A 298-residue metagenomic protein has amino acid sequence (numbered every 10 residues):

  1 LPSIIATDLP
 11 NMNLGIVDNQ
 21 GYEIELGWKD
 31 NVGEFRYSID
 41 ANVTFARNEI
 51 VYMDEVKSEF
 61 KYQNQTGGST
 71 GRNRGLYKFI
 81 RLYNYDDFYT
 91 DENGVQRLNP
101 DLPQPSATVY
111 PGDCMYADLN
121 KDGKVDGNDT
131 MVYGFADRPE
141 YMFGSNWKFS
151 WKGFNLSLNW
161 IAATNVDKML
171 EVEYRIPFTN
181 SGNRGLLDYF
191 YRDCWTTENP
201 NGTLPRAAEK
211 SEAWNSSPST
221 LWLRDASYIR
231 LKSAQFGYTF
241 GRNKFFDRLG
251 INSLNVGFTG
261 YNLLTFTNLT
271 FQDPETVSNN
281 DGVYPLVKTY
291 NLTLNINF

Functional and structural regions predicted by a protein language model:
L1-D8, N120-N128, A207-T220, T270-E275: Flexible, solvent-exposed coil segments and beta strand-coil junctions, predominantly the extracellular/periplasmic
S3, P10-N19, K61-Y83, D87-N93 (+3 more regions): C-terminal beta-signal and terminal closure region of outer-membrane beta-barrel proteins
A6-D8, I16-Y22, V43-E49, R138-F143 (+3 more regions): Transmembrane beta-barrel architecture of outer-membrane proteins
M12-G15, Y22, N31-F135, T196: Conserved small-residue
W28-D30, V43-E49, W151-G153, A162-V166 (+4 more regions): Transmembrane beta-strands of outer-membrane beta-barrel pores
E34-F35, G153-S157, N243-K244: Repeated loop/turn-to-beta-strand initiation elements of outer-membrane beta-barrel proteins
S38, F45-N64, N165-C194, F266-D273: Outer-membrane beta-barrel and related beta-rich outer-membrane complex signature in Gram-negative bacteria
A163-G250, L254-N255, G260: Extracytoplasmic gating/loop element in the C-terminal half of outer-membrane beta-barrel translocons and assembly
